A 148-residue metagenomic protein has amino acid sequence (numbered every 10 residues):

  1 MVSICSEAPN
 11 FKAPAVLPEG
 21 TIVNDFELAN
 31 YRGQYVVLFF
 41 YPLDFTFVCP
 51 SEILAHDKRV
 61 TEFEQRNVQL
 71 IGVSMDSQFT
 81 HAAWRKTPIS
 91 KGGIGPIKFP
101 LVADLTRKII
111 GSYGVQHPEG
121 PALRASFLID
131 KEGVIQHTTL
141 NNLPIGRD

Functional and structural regions predicted by a protein language model:
M1-D148: Chalcogenol-based redox active-site neighborhoods
